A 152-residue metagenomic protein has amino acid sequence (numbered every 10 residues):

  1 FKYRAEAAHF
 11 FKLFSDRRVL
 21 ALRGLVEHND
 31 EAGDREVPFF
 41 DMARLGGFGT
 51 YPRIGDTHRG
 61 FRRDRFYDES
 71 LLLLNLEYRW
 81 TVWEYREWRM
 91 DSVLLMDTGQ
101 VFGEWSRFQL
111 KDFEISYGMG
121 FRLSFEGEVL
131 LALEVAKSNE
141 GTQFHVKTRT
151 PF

Functional and structural regions predicted by a protein language model:
F1-W83, M90, L94, F102: C-terminal outer-membrane beta-barrel translocator/porin domains of Gram-negative envelope proteins and their
K2-R4, L71-L73, E114-G118, E128 (+1 more regions): Transmembrane beta-barrel architecture of outer-membrane proteins
H9-F11, Y78-W80, L123-F125, V135-K137 (+1 more regions): Residue-level signature of outer-membrane beta-barrel architecture
D41-R44, L110-E114: Beta-propeller and related beta-repeat scaffolds in trafficking/envelope systems
F61-Y67, S106-L110, V135: Outer-membrane beta-barrel domain signature
S70, V82-W88, V101-W105, K111-Y117 (+1 more regions): Outer-membrane beta-barrel initiation region
D97: Short basic (Lys/Arg) and small-residue
M119-L123, G141-F152: Outer-membrane beta-barrel "beta-signal"
